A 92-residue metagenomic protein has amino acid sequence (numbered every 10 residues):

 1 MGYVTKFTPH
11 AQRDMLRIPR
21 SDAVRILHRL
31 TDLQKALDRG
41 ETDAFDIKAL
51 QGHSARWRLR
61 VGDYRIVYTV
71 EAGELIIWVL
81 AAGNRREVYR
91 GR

Functional and structural regions predicted by a protein language model:
M1-D63, E71-I76, R86-R92: Basic, Lys/Arg-enriched alpha-helical interface segments
I66: NAD-dependent ADP-ribosyltransferases
G83: Residues forming the ATP-binding cleft of Hanks-type serine/threonine protein kinase domains
